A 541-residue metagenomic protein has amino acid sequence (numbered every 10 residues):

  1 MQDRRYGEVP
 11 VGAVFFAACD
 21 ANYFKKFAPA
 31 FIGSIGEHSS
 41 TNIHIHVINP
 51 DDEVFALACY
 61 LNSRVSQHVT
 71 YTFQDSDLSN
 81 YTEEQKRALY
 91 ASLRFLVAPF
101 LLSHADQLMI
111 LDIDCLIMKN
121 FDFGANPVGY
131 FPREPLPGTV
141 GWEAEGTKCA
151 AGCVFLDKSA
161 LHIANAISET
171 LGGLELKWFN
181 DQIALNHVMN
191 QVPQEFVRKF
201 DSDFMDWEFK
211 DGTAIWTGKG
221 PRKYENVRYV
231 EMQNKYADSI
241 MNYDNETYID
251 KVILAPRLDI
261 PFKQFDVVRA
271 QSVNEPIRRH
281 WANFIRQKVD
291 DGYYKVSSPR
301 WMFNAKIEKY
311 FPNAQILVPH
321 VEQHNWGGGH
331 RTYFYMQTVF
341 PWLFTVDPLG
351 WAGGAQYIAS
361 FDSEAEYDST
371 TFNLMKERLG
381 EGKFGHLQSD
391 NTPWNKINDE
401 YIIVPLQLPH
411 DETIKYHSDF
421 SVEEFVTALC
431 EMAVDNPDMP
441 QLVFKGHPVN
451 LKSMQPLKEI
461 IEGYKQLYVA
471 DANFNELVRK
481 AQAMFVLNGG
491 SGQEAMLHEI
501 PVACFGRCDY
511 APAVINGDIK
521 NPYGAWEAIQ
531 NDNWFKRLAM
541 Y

Functional and structural regions predicted by a protein language model:
M1-D3, E8-F24, E246-F311, D411: N-terminal pre-catalytic "stem/leader" segment of glycosyltransferase-like enzymes
M1-N80, S103, N242-I249, D419: N-terminal anchoring/stem segment of glycosyltransferases
P50, T427-V469: Catalytic donor nucleotide-activated moiety binding site of glycosyltransferases and closely related
Y90-L136: GT-A fold catalytic core of metal-dependent nucleotide-sugar glycosyltransferases, centered on the diacidic
M118-I183: Conserved catalytic core of nucleotide-sugar-dependent glycosyltransferases
A160-S239, Y243, R279-N283: Catalytic core and acceptor-binding pocket of nucleotide-sugar-dependent glycosyltransferases
V318-G328, D471-N516: A donor-sugar binding/catalytic signature common to diverse glycosyltransferases and related nucleotide-sugar
V346-D399, A513-Y541: Leloir-type glycosyltransferase catalytic cores
